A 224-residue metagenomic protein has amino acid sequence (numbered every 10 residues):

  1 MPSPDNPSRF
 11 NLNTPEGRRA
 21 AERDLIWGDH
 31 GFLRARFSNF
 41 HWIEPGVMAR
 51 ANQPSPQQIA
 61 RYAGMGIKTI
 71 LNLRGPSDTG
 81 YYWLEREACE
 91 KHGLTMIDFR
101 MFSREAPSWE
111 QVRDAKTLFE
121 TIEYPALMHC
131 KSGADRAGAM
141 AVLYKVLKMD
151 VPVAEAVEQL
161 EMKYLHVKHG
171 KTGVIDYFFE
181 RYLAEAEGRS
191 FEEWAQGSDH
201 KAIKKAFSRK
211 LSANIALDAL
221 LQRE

Functional and structural regions predicted by a protein language model:
M1-A126, A139-E224: Cys-dependent protein tyrosine phosphatase-like superfamily
C130: Short cysteine clusters
G133: Substrate/cofactor-recognition hotspot
R136: Glycine/aspartate-rich loop-and-adjacent alpha/beta segment that forms the canonical ThDP
